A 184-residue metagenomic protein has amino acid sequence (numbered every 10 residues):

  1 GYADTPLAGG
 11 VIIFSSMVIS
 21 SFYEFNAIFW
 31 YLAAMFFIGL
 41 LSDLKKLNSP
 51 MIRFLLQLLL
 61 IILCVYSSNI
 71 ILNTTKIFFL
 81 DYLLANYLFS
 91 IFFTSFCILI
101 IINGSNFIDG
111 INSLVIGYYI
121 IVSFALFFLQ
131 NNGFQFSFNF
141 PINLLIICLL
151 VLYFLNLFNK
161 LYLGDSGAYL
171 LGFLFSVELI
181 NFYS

Functional and structural regions predicted by a protein language model:
G1-S184: "…together with the soluble PPM/PP2C metallo-phosphatase catalytic core" -> "…together with the soluble PPM/PP2C
